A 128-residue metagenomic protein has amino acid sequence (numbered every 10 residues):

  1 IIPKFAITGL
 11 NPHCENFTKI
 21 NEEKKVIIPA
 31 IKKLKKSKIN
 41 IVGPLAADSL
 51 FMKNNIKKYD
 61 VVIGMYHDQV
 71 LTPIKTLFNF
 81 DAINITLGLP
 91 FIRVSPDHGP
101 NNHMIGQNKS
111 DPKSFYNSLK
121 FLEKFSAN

Functional and structural regions predicted by a protein language model:
I1-P44: Glycine-rich phosphate/diphosphate-binding loop of Rossmann-like nucleotide-binding domains
A30-N128: Glycine-rich phosphate/nucleotide-binding loop
